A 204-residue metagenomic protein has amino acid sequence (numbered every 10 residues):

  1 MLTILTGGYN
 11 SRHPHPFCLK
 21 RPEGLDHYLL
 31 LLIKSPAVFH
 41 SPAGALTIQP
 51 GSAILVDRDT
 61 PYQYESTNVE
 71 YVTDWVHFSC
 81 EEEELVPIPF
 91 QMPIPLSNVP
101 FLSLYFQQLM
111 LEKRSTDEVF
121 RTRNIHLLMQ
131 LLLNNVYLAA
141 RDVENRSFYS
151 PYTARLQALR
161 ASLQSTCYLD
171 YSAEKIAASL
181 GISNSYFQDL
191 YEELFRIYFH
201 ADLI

Functional and structural regions predicted by a protein language model:
L2-M92, E118: N-terminal regulatory/effector-sensing and dimerization cores that precede helix-turn-helix DNA-binding domains
P22, F148, Y152, S165 (+1 more regions): Residue-level marker of regulatory loop/turn positions in helix-turn-helix DNA-binding domains and in histidine
V86-E144, R160-A161: Amphipathic alpha-helical segments enriched in hydrophobic/aromatic residues interleaved with Lys/Arg
F101, F148-L159, L203-I204: N-terminal positioning helix adjacent to the helix-turn-helix/winged-helix DNA-binding module
V119-I125, Y149-A154, Y168-L169: Cytosolic nucleotide-utilizing catalytic cores of signal-transduction proteins
L169-I204: Basic/polar phosphate-binding segments, predominantly the helix-turn-helix DNA-binding elements of transcriptional
